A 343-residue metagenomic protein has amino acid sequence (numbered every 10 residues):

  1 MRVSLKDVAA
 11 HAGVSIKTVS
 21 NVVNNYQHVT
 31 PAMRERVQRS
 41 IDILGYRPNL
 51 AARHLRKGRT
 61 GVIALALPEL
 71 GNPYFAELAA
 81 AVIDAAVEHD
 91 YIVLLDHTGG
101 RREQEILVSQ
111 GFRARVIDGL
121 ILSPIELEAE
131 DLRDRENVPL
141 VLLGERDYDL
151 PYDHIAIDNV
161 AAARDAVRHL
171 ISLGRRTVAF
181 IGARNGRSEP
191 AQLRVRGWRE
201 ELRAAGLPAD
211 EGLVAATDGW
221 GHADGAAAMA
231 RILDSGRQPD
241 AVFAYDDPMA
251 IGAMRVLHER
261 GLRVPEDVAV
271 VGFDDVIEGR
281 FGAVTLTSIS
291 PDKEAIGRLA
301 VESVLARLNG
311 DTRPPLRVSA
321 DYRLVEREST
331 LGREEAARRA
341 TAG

Functional and structural regions predicted by a protein language model:
M1-G61, L331-E334, R339-G343: N-terminal helix-turn-helix DNA-binding module of bacterial transcription factors
M1-S4, I41-A80, E88-Y91, G99-R101 (+1 more regions): N-terminal helix-turn-helix/winged-helix DNA-binding helices and compositionally similar short basic alpha-helical
L50, P68-E77, L95-Q104, I155-D165 (+5 more regions): Hinge/beta->alpha junction and helix N-cap segments in small-molecule ligand-binding domains
D84-A129: Central regulatory/effector-binding core of bacterial HTH transcription factors
V116-P124, A179-G182, A215, G236-D246 (+1 more regions): Periplasmic-binding protein-like
L122-D165, L207, P248, D274-L286 (+1 more regions): Flexible loop/hinge segments that line or gate small-molecule binding clefts
T177, A209-L213, R263-A269: Short acidic capping loops at alpha-helix termini that bridge into adjacent secondary structure
A230-R231, S235-A241, Y245-G343: Flexible loop/turn connectors
